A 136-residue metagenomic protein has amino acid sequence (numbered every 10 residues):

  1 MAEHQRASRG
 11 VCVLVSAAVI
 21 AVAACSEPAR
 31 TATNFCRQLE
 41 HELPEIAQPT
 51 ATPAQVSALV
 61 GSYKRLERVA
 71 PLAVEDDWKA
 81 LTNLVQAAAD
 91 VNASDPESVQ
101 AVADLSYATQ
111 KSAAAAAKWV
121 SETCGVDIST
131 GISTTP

Functional and structural regions predicted by a protein language model:
M1-A23: Sec-dependent bacterial lipoprotein signal peptides
R9-V11, A29, Y63: Generic alpha-helix initiation/capping and coil-helix boundary signal
C25-P28, G125: Bacterial signal peptide processing site
N34, Q38-E97, A101: Alpha-helical segments in soluble extracytoplasmic regions
E42-Q48, E97-P136: C-terminal amphipathic alpha-helix
